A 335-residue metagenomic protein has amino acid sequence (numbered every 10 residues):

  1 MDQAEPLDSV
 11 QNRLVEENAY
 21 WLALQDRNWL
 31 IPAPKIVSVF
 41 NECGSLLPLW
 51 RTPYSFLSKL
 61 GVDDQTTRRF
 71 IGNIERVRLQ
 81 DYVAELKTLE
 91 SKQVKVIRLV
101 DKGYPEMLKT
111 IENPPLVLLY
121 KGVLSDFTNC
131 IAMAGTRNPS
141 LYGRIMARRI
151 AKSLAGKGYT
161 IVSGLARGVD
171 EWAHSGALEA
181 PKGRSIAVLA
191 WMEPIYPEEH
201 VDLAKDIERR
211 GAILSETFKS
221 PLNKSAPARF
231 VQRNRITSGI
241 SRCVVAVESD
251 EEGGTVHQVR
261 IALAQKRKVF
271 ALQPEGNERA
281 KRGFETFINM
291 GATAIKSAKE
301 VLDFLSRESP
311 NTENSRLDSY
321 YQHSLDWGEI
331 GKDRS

Functional and structural regions predicted by a protein language model:
M1-V100: Short, small/acidic-rich helices and loops at N termini and domain boundaries of DNA replication/processing enzymes
D2-E16, R98-S335: Glycine-biased, small-residue-rich flexible motifs in mid-sequence functional cores and linkers
